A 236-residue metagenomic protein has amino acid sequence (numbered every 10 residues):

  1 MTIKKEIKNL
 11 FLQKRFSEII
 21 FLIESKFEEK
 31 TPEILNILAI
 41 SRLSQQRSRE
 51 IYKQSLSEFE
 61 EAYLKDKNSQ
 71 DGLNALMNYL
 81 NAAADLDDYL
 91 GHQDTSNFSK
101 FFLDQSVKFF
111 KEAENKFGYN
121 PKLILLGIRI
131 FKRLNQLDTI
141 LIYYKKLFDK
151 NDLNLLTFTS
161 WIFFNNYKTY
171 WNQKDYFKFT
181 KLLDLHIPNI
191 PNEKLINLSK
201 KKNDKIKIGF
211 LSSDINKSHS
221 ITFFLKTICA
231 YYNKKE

Functional and structural regions predicted by a protein language model:
M1-E236: Alpha-helical solenoid repeat scaffolds of the TPR/TPR-like class and their adjacent stem/linker regions that mediate
